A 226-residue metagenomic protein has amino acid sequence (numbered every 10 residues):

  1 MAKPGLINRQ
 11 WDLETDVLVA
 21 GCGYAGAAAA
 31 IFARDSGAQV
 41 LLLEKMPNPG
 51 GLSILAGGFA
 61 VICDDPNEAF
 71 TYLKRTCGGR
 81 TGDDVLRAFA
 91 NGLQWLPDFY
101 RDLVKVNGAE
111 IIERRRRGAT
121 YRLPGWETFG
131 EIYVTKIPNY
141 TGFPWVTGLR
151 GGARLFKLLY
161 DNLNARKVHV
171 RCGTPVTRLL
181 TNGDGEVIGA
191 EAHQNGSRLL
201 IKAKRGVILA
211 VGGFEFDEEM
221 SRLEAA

Functional and structural regions predicted by a protein language model:
M1-V17, D35: Extreme N-terminal leader/targeting segments of oxidoreductases
D12-T15, N195-G206: Core beta-strand elements of the Rossmann-like FAD/NAD(P) dinucleotide-binding domain in flavoenzyme oxidoreductases
V17-L42: N-terminal Rossmann-like FAD-binding beta1-loop-alpha1 element of flavoenzymes
G21, H193, A203-K204, L209-V211: Short, well-ordered coil/turn residues at beta-beta hairpins and beta-strand->alpha-helix junctions within
D35-A56: Glycine-rich FAD pyrophosphate-binding loop
G57-G92: Glycine-rich active-site loop/strand segments that organize a redox cofactor
N91-L199, E218-E219: Conserved redox-cofactor binding core of oxidoreductases
L209-E224: Flavin (primarily FAD) binding-site architecture
